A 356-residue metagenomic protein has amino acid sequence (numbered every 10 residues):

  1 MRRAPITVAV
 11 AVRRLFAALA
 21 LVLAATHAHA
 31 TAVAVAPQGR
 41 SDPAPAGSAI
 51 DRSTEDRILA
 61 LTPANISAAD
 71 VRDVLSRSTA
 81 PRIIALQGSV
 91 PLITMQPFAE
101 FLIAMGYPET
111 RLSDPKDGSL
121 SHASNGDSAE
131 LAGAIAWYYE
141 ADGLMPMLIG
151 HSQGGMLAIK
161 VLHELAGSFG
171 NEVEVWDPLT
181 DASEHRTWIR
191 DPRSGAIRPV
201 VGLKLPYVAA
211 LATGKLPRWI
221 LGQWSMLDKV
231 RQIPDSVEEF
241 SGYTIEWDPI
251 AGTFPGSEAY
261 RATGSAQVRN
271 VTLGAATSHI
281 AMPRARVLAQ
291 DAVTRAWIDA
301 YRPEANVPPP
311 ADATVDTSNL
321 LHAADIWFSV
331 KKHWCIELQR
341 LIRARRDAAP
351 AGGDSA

Functional and structural regions predicted by a protein language model:
R2-F16: Bacterial N-terminal signal peptides that target proteins for export
R14-H27: Bacterial N-terminal signal peptides
V35-P146, P308, D312-D354: Active-site catalytic motif of lipid deacylating hydrolases and related acyltransferases
I84, S113-P115, A209, E239-Y243 (+1 more regions): Hydrophobic/aromatic beta-strand patches that form the interior of the parallel beta-sheet core in alpha/beta enzyme
M95-A99, A158, F254: Short, highly selective alpha-helical patches that border small-molecule cofactor pockets in redox/cofactor-processing
E109, D127-F240, I245-A251: Serine-dependent carboxylesterase/thioesterase catalytic core of lipase-like alpha/beta-hydrolase/SGNH enzymes
W219-A356: C-terminal catalytic-base region of ester-bond hydrolases, centering on the histidine of the charge-relay
